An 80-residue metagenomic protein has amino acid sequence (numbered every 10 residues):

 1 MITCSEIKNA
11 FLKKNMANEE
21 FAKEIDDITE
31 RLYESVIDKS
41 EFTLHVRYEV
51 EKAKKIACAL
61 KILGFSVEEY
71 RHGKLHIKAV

Functional and structural regions predicted by a protein language model:
M1-H45: An N-terminal amphipathic alpha-helical segment
D27-E30, C58, I62: Charged/polar, solvent-exposed surface patches and flexible loops
H45-K52: Short, surface-exposed ligand-recognition loops at beta-strand->loop->(often short) alpha-helix junctions that present
A59-V80: C-terminal edge-of-domain segments
